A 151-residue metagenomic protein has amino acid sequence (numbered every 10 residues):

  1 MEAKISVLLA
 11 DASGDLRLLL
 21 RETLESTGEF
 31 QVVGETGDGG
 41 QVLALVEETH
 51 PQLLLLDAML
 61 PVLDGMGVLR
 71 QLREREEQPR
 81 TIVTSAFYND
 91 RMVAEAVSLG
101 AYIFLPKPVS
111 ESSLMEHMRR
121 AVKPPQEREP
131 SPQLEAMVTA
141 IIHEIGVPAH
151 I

Functional and structural regions predicted by a protein language model:
A3-L24, L54: Conserved acidic segment of CheY-like receiver
D11, E29-G37, L45: Short hydrophobic/Thr-rich beta-strand motif most characteristic of the beta2 strand and flanking loop of CheY-like
D11, L56-A58, S85: Active-site residues of response regulator receiver
D38, D64-G67: Acidic catalytic/metal-coordinating carboxylates
A44, M66-E77: Short amphipathic alpha-helix used as the core "switch/output" element in two-component signaling
T49-L55, L60: Active-site beta3 strand of CheY-like receiver
G67, Y88-I103: Alpha4 helix (beta4-alpha4-beta5 surface) of REC/receiver domains from two-component response regulators
R91, V109-M118: C-terminal output helix
